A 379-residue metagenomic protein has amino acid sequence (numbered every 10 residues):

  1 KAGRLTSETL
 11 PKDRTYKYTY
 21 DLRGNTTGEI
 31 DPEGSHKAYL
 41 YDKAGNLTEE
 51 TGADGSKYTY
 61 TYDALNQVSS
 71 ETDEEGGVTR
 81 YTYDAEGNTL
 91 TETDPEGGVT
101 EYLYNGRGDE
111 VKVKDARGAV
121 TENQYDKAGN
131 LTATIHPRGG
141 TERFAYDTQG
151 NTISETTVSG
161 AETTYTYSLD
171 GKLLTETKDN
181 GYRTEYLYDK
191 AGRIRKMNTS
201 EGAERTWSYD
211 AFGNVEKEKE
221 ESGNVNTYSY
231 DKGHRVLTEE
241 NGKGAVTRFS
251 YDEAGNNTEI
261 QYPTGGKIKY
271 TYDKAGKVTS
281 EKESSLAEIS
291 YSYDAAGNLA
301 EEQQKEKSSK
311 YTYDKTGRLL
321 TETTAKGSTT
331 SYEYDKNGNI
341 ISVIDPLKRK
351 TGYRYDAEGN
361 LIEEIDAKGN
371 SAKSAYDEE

Functional and structural regions predicted by a protein language model:
K1-L10, R14-D31, S35-G52, S56-D73 (+15 more regions): Beta-strand elements of repeat-based all-beta scaffolds
